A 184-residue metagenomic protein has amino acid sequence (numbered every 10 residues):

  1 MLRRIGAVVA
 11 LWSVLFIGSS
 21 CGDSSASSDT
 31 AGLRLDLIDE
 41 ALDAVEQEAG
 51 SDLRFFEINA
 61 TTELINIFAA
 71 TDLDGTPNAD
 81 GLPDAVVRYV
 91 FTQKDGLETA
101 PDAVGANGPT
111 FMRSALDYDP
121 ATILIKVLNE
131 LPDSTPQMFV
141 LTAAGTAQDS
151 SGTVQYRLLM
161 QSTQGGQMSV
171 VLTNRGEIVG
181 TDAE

Functional and structural regions predicted by a protein language model:
M1-S19: Sec-dependent bacterial lipoprotein signal peptides
C21-S24: Bacterial signal peptide processing site
D29-E48: Post-signal peptide N-terminal segment of mature Sec-exported envelope proteins
L42-A49, L53, L131-T135: Sec/Tat-exported extracytoplasmic proteins
Q47-D84, A143-V171: Exposed beta-strand-loop-beta-strand "reactive/processing" segments of non-cytosolic proteins
P77-A103, G165-E184: A short, surface-exposed beta-strand/turn
Q93-F139: Long, charged/polar, surface-exposed segments that mediate recognition or autoinhibition
P101-G108, A147-G152, E184: Short secondary-structure transition/capping segments
